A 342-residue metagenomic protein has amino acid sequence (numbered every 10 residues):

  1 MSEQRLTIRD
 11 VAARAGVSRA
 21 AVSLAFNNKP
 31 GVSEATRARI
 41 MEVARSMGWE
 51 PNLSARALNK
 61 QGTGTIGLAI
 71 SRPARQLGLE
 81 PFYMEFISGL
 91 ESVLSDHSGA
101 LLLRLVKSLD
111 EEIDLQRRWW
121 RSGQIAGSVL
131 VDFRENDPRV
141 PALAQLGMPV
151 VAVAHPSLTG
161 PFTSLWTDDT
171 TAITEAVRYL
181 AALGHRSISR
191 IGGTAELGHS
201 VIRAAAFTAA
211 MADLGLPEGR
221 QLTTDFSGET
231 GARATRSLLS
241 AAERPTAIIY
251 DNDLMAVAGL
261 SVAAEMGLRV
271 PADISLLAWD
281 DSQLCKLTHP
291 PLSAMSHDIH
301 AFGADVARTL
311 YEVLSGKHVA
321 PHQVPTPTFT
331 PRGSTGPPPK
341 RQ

Functional and structural regions predicted by a protein language model:
M1-E3, R14, S46, G89-S98 (+2 more regions): Bacterial carbohydrate/catabolite-sensing allosteric modules
M1-G64, P339-R341: N-terminal helix-turn-helix DNA-binding module of bacterial transcription factors
A21, Q61-Q76, Y179, S187-G193: Short beta-strand segments enriched in small/hydrophobic residues
W49-L115: Amphipathic helical "hinge" segments at domain boundaries
K107-D110, V131-N136, L254: Short beta->alpha connector loops
E112-Q124, A232-A242: Short, well-structured alpha-helical segments in soluble
I125-V140, H155-F162, T170: Acidic, Gly/Pro-rich loop/turn segments at junctions of secondary structure
